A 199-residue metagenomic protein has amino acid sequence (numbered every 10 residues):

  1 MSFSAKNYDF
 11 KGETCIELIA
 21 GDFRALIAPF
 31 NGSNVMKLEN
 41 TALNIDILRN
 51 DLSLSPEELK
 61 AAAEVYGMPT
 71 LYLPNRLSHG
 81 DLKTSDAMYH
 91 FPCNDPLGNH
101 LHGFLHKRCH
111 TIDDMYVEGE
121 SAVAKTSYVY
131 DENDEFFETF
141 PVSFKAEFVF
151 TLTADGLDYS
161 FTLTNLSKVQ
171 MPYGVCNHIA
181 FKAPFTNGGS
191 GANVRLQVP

Functional and structural regions predicted by a protein language model:
M1-D158, T162, L166-P172, C176-P199: Surface-exposed acidic/polar loop and edge beta-strand patches at domain peripheries
